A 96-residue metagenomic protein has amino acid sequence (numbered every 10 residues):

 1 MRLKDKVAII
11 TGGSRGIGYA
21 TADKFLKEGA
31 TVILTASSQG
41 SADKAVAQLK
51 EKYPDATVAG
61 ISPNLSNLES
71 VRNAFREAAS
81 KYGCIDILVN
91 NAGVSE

Functional and structural regions predicted by a protein language model:
V7, S14-G16, S38: Conserved glycine-rich cofactor-binding loop
V7-I10, L88-V89: Conserved hydrophobic beta-strands of the Rossmann-like cofactor-binding core in SDR/related NAD(P)H-dependent
G16, A20, S95: NAD(P)H-binding Rossmann-fold N-terminus in SDR/SDR-like oxidoreductases, specifically the glycine-rich beta1-alpha1
F25: Aromatic pocket-lining residues of Rossmann-like dinucleotide-binding sites
E28-A45: Conserved glycine-rich Rossmann-like NAD(P)H-binding loop of the short-chain dehydrogenase/reductase
Q39-G40, S62-R76: The beta1-alpha1 cofactor-binding region of Rossmann-like NAD(H)/NADP(H)-dependent oxidoreductases
E51-N67: Rossmann-fold cofactor-recognition segment
K52-T57, R76-N90, E96: A glycine-rich helix->loop->beta "capping" turn within Rossmann-like NAD(P)(H)-dependent oxidoreductase domains
